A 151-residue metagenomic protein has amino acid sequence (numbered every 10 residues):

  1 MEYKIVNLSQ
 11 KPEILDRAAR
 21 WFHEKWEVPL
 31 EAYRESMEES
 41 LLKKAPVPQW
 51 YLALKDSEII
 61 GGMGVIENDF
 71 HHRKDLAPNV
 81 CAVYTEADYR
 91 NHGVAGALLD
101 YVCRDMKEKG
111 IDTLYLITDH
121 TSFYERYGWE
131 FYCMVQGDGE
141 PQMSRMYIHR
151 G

Functional and structural regions predicted by a protein language model:
M1-M37, A45, W50, L54 (+1 more regions): Short amphipathic alpha-helix that is part of the acyltransferase structural core
P48, P141-M146: Short hydrophobic/aromatic beta-strand or adjacent loop that forms the aromatic wall/cage of a ligand/substrate-binding
L52, E58-N68, N79, Y84: Conserved beta-strand in the GNAT
N68-F70, D88, T121: Short coil/turn motifs at secondary-structure junctions
T85, N91-R104: Conserved acetyl-CoA-binding loop-helix of GNAT-fold acetyltransferases
E108, D112, T118-Q142: Conserved active-site alpha-helix within GNAT-family acetyltransferase domains
